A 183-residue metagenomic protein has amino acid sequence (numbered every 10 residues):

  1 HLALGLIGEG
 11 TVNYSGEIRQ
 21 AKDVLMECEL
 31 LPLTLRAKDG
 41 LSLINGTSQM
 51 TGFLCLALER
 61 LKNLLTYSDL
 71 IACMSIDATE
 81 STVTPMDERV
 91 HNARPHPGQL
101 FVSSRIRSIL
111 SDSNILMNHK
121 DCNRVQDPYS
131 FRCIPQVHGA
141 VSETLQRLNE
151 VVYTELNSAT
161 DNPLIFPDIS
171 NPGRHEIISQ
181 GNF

Functional and structural regions predicted by a protein language model:
H1-H96: Active-site cavity-forming subdomains of large catalytic enzyme subunits
I76-F183: Accessory "access/gating" subregions that flank catalytic or transport cores
